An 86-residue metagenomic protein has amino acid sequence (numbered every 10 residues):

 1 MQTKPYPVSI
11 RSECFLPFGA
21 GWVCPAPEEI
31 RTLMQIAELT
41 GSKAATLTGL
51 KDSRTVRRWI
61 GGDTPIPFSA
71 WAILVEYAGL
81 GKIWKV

Functional and structural regions predicted by a protein language model:
M1-V23: N-terminal flexible/basic segments that precede or flank functional cores
W22-A26, D63: Residue-level marker of regulatory loop/turn positions in helix-turn-helix DNA-binding domains and in histidine
P25-E28, K51: Alpha-helix N-cap/N′ positions at the starts of helices
P27-K43: Short basic helix-loop element that most often maps to the first helix and adjoining turn of HTH DNA-binding modules
I30-R31, T48, V75-G79: Secretory-pathway ectodomains
S42, T48-P65: Recognition helix of helix-turn-helix/homeodomain-like DNA-binding domains that insert into the DNA major groove
T64-V86: DNA major-groove recognition helix of helix-turn-helix/homeodomain DNA-binding modules
